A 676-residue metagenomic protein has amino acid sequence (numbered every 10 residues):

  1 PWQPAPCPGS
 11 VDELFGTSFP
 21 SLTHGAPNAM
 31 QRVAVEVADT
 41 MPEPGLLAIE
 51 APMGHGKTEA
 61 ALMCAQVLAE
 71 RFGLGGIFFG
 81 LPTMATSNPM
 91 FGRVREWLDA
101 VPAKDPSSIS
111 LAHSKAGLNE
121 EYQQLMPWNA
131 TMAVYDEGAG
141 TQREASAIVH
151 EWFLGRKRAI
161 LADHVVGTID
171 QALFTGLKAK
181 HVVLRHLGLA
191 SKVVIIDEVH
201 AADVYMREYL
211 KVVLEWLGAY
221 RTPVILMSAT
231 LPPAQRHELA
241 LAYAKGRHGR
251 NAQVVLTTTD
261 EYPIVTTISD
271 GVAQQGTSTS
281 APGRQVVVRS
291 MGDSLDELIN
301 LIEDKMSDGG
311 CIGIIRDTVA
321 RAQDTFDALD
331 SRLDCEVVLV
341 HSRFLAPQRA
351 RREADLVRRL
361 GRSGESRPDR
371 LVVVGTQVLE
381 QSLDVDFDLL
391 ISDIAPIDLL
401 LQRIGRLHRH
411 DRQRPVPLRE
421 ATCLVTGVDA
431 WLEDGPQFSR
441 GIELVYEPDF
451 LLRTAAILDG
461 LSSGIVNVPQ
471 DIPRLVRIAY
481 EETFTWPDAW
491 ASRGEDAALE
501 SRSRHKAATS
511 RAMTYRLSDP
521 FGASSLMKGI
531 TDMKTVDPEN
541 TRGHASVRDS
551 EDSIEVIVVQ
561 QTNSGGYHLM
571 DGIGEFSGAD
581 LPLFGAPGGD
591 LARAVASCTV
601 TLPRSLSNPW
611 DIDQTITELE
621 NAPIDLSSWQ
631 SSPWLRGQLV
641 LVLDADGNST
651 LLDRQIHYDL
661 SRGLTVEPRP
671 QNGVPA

Functional and structural regions predicted by a protein language model:
P1-L47, V204, D646-A676: ATP-dependent helicase/translocase motor core
E43-A65, A202-D203, S228: Walker A/P-loop
G75-D99, I109-E120, L231-Q235, V319: Conserved Walker A/P-loop ATP-binding site and its immediately adjacent core in helicase/helicase-like ATPase domains
V94-D163, I169-L173: A substrate-engagement module of RecA-like helicase motors
A159-G176, E365-E380: Conserved two-lobed SF2 helicase motor
A172, V182-Y220, V224: SF2 helicase catalytic motif II
R236, Q285, G292, D296-S363 (+2 more regions): C-terminal helicase lobe and adjacent C-terminal extensions/tails of nucleic-acid helicase motors
R236-K305: Interdomain hinge/linker at the junction between the two RecA-like core domains of SF2 helicases
